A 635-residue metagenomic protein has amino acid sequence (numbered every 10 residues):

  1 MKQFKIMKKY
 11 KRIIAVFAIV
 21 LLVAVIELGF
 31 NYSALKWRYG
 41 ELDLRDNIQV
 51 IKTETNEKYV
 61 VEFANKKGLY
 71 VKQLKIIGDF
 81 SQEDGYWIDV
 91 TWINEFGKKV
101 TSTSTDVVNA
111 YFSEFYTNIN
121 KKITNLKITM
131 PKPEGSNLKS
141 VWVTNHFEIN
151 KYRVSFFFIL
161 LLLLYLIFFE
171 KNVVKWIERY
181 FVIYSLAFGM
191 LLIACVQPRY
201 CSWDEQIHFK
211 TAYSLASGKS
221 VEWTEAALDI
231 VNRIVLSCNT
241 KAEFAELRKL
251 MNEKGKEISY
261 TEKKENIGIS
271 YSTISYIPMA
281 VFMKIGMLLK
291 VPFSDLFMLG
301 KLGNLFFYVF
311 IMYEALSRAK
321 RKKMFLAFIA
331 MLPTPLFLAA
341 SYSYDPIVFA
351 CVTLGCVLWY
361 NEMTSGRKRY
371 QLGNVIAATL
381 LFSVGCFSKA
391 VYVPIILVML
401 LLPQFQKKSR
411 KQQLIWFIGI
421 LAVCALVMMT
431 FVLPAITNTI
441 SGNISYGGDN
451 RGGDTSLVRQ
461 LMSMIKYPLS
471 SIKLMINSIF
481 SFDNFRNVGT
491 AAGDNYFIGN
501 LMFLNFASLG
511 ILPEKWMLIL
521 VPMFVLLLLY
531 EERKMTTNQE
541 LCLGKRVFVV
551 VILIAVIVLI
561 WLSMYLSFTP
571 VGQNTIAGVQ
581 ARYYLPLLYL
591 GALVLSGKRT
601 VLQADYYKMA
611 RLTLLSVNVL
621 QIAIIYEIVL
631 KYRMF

Functional and structural regions predicted by a protein language model:
M1-L35, E148-L192, I415-I420, T537-V550 (+1 more regions): Start-transfer (signal-anchor) and selected internal transmembrane alpha helices of multi-pass inner/ER membrane
A18-W37, V174-Q206, Y213-M251, I420-I436 (+2 more regions): Transmembrane signal-anchor helices characteristic of membrane glycosylation enzymes that use polyprenol
L166-F169, M298-R321: Transmembrane-helix motifs of polytopic, lipid-linked glycan transferases
S217-L299: Interfacial juxtamembrane loops and adjacent helix segments that form the catalytic/substrate-binding surfaces
I258-S259, A435-R533, F635: Membrane-lumen/periplasm interface segments of multi-pass, membrane-embedded glycan/lipid transferases
V291-S294, Y313-T334: Transmembrane-helix signature of polytopic, membrane-embedded enzymes that assemble or transfer cell-envelope glycans
F337, G373-K389, I395-L401, L421-V423: Membrane-interface alpha helices of multi-pass inner-membrane proteins
Y360-R367, V393-A425: Perimembrane helix-loop-helix junctions
